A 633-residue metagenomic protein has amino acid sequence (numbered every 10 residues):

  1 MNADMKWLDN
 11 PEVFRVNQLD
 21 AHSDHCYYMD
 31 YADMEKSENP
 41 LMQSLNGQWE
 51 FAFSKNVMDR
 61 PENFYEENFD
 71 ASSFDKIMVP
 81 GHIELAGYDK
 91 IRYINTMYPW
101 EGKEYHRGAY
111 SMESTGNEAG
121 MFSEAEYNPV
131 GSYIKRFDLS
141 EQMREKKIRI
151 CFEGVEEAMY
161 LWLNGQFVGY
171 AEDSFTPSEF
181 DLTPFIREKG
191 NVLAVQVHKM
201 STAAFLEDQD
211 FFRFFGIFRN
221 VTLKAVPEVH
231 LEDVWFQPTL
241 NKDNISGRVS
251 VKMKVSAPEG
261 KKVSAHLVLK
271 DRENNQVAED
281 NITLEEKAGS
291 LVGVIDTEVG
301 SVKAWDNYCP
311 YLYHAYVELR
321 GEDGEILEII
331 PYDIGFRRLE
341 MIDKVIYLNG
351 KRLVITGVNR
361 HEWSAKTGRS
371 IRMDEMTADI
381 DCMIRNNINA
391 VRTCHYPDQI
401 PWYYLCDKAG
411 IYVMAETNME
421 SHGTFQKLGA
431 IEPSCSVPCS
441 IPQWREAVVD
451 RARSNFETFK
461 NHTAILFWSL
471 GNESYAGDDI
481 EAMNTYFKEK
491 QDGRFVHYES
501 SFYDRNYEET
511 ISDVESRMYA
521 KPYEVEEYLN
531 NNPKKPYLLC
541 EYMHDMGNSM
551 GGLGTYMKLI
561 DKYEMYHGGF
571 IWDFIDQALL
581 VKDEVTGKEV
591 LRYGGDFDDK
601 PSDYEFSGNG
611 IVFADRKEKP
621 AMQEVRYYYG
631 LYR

Functional and structural regions predicted by a protein language model:
M1-S111, V192, Q196, R272 (+5 more regions): Accessory carbohydrate-binding/adhesion or oligomerization-edge regions at the termini of glycan-active proteins
A3-V16, D20-A21, E35-K36, E50-S54 (+7 more regions): Accessory beta-strand-rich segments of carbohydrate-active enzymes
S37-P61, M78, I83-A86, N128 (+5 more regions): Substrate-binding clefts and catalytic carboxylate motifs of secreted carbohydrate-active enzymes
G81-L139, M143-C151, E157-W162, G169 (+6 more regions): Active-site-adjacent substrate/metal-binding segments within catalytic domains of carbohydrate-active enzymes
M143-K146, I186-G190, V299-H314: Short glycine/proline/serine/threonine-rich loop/turn segments at secondary-structure transition edges
L161-L163, S246-L284, G293: Beta-strand-rich binding/interaction modules
E228-P258, E624-R633: Surface beta-strand/loop "capping" patches
E232-L240, G247-S250, E328, C382-R385 (+3 more regions): Active-site region of glycoside hydrolase catalytic domains
